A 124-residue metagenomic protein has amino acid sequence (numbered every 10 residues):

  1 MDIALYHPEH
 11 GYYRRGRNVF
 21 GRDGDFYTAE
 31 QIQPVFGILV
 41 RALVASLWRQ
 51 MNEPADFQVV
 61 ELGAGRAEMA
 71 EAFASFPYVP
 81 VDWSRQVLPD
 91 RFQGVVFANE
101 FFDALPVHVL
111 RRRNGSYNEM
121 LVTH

Functional and structural regions predicted by a protein language model:
M1-Q93: Rossmann-like AdoMet
F97-A98, D103-H124: A mobile, often basic/glycine-rich helix-loop segment that functions as the active-site lid/recognition loop
